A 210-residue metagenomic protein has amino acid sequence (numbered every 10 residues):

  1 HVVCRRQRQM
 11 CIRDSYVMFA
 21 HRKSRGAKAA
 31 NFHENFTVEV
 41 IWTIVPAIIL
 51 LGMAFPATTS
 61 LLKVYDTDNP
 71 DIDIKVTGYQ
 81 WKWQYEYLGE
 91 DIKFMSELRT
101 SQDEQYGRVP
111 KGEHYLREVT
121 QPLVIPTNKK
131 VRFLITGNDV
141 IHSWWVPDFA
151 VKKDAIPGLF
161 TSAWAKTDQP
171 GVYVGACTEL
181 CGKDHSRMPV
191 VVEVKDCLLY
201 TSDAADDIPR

Functional and structural regions predicted by a protein language model:
H1-R8, I12, D203-R210: Single conserved hydrophobic/aromatic residue that forms the stacking wall/gate of nucleotide- or nucleobase-binding
R13-S202, R210: Non-transmembrane, membrane-proximal soluble domains of secreted or membrane proteins
